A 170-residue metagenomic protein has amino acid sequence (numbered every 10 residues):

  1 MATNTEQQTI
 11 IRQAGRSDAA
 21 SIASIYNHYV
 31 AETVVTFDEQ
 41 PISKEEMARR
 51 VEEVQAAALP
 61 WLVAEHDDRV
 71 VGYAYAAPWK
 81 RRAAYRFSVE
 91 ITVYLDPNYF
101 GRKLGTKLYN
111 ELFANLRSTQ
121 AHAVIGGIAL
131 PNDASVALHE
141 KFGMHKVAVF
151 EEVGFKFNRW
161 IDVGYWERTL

Functional and structural regions predicted by a protein language model:
T9, R69-Y73, I161: Glycine-rich phosphate/pyrophosphate-binding loop shared by adenosine-nucleotide-utilizing enzymes
I10-I22: A short beta-loop-alpha structural element at the N-terminal edge of CoA-dependent acyl/N-acetyltransferase catalytic
A23-V51: Conserved GNAT-fold acetyl-CoA-binding loop/helix
P41-N98, Y109-N110, N115, T169: Acetyl-CoA-dependent GNAT
Y75-P78, I125-I128, E140, H145-D162: Conserved catalytic-core motifs of GNAT/GCN5-like acyltransferases
F100, G126-V136: Conserved beta-strand-loop-alpha-helix junction that forms the acyl-donor binding cleft
G101-A114, A137-K141: Conserved acetyl-CoA-binding loop-helix of GNAT-fold acetyltransferases
L116-I128: Conserved GNAT acetyl-CoA-binding A-motif
